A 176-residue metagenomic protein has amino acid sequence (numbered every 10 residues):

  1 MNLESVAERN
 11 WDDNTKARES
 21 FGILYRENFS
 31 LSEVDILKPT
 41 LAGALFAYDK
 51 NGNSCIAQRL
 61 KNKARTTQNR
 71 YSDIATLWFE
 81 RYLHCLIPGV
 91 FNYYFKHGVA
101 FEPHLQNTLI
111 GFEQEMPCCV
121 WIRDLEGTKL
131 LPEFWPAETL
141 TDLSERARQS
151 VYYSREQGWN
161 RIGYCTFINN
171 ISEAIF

Functional and structural regions predicted by a protein language model:
M1-C85, G111-F176: Nucleotide/phosphate-binding site architecture used for ATP/NTP-dependent chemistry
L83-K96: An amphipathic, hydrophobic-aromatic interaction surface with interspersed Lys/Arg that forms lipid/phosphate-bearing
H97-G111: A short glycine-rich, hydrophobically flanked beta-strand micro-motif that places a catalytic Asp/Glu for divalent metal
